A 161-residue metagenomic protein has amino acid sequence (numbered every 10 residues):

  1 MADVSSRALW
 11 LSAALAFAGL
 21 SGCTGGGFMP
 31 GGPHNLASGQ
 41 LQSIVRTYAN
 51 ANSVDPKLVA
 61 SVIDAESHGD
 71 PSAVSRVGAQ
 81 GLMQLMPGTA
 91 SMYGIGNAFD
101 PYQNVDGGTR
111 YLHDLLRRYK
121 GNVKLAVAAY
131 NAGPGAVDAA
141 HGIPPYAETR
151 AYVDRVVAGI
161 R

Functional and structural regions predicted by a protein language model:
M1-L11: Bacterial N-terminal signal peptides that target proteins for export
L11-F17: Hydrophobic helical h-region of N-terminal Sec-dependent signal peptides in bacterial secretory/periplasmic proteins
G19-G22: C-terminal motif of bacterial Sec signal peptides marking the signal peptidase cleavage site
G25-R161: Catalytic glycan-binding domains that act on GlcNAc-containing polysaccharides
